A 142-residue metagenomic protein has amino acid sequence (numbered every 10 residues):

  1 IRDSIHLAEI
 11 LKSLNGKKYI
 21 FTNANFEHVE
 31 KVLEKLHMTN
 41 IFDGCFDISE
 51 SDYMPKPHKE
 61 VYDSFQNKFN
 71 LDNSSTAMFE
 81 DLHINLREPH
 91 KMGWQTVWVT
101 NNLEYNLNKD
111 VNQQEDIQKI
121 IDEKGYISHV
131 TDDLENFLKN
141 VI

Functional and structural regions predicted by a protein language model:
I1-I20, F26-E30, K59: Short, acidic loop-to-helix structural element flanking the phosphoryl-transfer center in phosphate-processing enzymes
F26, E30-I142: Asp-based, Mg2+/Mn2+-dependent phosphohydrolase catalytic module
